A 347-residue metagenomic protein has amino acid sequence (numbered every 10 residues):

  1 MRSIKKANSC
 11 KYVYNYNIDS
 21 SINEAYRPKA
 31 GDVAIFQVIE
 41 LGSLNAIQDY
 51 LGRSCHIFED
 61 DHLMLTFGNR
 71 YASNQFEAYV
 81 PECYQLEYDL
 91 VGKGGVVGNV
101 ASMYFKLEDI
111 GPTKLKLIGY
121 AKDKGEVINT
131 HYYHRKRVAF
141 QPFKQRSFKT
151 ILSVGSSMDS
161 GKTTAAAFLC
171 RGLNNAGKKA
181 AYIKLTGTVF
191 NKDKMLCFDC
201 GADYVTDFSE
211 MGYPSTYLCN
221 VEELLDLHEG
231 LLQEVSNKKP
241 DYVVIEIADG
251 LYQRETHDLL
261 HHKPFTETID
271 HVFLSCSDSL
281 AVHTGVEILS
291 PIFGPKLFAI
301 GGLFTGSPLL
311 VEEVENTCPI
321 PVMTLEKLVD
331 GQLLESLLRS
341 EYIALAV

Functional and structural regions predicted by a protein language model:
M1-S73, E77-K93: N-terminal accessory targeting/assembly segments
Y12-P28, L44-A46, C318-P321, L325-V347: NTP-binding/hydrolysis catalytic cores, primarily Walker-type P-loop NTPases
E40-S43, G155-G161, S277-D278: Short, glycine-rich nucleotide/cofactor-binding loops
C55-H56, Q141-R146, G172-N175, V189 (+4 more regions): Solvent-exposed alpha-helices and their adjacent loops that cap or buttress functional pockets in soluble metabolic
E82, V91-V96, A101-Y133, V221-N237 (+2 more regions): Conserved catalytic-core segment of NTP-binding enzymes
Y133-T188: Walker A (P-loop) phosphate-binding motif
K162-F168, F190-K194, L251-T256, A281-T284: Short glycine/serine/threonine-rich phosphate/pyrophosphate-binding segments that cradle anionic phosphate groups
R171-T216, E287-P291, G301, P308-C318: N-terminal phosphate/diphosphate-binding loop that engages ATP/GTP or pyrophosphate donors across diverse enzyme folds
